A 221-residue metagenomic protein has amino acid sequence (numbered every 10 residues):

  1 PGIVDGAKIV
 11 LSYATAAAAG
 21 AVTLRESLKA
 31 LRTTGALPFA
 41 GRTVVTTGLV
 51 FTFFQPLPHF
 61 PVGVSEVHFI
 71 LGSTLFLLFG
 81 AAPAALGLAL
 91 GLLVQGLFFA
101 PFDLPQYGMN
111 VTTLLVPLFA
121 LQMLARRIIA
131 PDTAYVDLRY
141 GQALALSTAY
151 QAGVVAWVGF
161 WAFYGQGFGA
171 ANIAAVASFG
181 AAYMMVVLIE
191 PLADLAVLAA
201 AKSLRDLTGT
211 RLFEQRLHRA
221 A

Functional and structural regions predicted by a protein language model:
P1-T47, L144, T148-G159: Membrane topogenic helices and adjacent juxtamembrane segments
G2-V10, R126-L212: Membrane-embedded alpha-helical hairpins and interfacial helices in multi-pass inner-membrane proteins
A40-V62: A generic, lipid-embedded transmembrane alpha helix
G48-F51, Q55, P83-G96: Small-polar-interrupted transmembrane alpha-helices in polytopic inner-membrane proteins
L57-F60, L93-L121: Interfacial aromatic-anchored transmembrane helix boundaries in multi-pass membrane proteins
V67, P83-G91, P105-M109: Hydrophobic alpha-helical membrane segments of integral membrane proteins
F69-A84: Generic transmembrane alpha-helix motif of multi-pass integral membrane proteins
A81-A82, V111, L115-L124, T148-A156: Mid-bilayer segments of alpha-helical transmembrane spans in multi-pass integral membrane proteins that mediate
